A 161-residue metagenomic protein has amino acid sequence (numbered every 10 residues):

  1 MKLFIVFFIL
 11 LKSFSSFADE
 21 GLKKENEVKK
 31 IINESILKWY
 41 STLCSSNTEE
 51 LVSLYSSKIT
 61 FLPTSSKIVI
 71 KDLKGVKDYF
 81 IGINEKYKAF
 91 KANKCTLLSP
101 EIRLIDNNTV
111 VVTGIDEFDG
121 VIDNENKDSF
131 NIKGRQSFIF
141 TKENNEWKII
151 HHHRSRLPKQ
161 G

Functional and structural regions predicted by a protein language model:
F4, S16-L54: Short, low-complexity N-terminal intrinsically disordered segments enriched in polar/charged residues
D19, N131-G161: Short beta-strand edge/turn micro-motifs at domain boundaries
K29-I31, S35, T48-I105, I115 (+1 more regions): A solvent-exposed, acidic/Ser-Thr-rich amphipathic alpha-helical stretch
L62, D119-D123, P158-Q160: Sequence/structural signature of outer-membrane beta-barrel proteins
P100-V111, F140-K148: A short, structured loop/turn motif at beta-sheet edges
N108-G120, G134: A short hydrophobic beta-strand element
E125-K127: Outer-membrane beta-barrel domain signature
